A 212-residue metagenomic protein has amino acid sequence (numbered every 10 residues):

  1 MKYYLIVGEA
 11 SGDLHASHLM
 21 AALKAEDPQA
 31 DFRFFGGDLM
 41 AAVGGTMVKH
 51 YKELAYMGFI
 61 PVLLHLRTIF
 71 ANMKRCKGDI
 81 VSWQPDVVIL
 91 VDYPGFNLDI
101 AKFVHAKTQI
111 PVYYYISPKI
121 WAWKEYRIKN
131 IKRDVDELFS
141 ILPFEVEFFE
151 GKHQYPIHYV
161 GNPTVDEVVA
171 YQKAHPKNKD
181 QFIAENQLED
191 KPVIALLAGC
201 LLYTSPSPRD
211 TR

Functional and structural regions predicted by a protein language model:
K2, E189-A195: Charged active-site motifs of nucleotide-sugar-dependent glycosyltransferases
Y4-E185, L197-L202: Active-site and donor-binding regions of nucleotide-sugar-utilizing enzymes
Y203-T211: Single conserved hydrophobic/aromatic residue that forms the stacking wall/gate of nucleotide- or nucleobase-binding
